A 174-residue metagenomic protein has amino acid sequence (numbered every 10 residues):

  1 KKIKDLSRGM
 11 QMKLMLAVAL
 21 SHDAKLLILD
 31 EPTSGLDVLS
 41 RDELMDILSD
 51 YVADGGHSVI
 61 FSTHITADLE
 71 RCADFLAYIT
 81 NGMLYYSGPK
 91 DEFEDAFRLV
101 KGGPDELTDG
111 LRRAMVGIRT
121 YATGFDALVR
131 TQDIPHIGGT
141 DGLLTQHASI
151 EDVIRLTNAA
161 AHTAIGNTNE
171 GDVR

Functional and structural regions predicted by a protein language model:
K1-A67, R71-T80: ABC transporter nucleotide-binding domains
S7, L16, E94-F97, I154: Solvent-exposed, flexible loop/coil residues
H22-K25, D74, G103, R112-A114 (+2 more regions): Short glycine/proline-enriched coil/turn segments at helix->beta-strand junctions
L27-P32, E106-G110, D133-G138, D152: Short, surface-exposed beta-strand/loop "edge" segments at domain boundaries and coil↔beta transitions
V38, D42, E94, E151-I154: Generic structural signal for individual residues within well-ordered alpha-helical segments across diverse proteins
L44-T131: ABC transporter nucleotide-binding domain
M115-R174: C-terminal coupling/interaction segments
